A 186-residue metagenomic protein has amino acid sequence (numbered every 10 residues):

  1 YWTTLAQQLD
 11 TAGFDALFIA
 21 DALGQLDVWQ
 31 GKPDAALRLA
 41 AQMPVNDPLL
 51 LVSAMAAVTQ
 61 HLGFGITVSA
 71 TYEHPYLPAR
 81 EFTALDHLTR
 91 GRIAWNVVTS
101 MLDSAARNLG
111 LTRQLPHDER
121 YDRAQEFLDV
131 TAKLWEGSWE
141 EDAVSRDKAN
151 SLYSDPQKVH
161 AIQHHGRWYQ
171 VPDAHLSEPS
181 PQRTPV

Functional and structural regions predicted by a protein language model:
Y1, D47, A70-R80: Short, glycine/acidic-rich beta->alpha junctions
Y1-V58, T184-P185: N-terminal beta1-alpha1-beta2 module of alpha/beta enzyme domains
T11, A57-Q60, R90, E136: Residues at helix-coil transition
A16-F18, A54, H61-T67, R90-N96 (+1 more regions): Structural preference for beta-strand elements that scaffold enzyme active sites
F18-Q25, Y72, V98-M101: Short, solvent-exposed turn/loop segments enriched in Gly/Ser/Thr/Pro and often Arg
P33-A36, G63-I66, Y153-V159: A generic short-segment signal for beta-strand/edge and adjacent turn/coil regions
L37-M43, G63-P75, Q114-D118: The substrate-binding groove and active-site-proximal loops of carbohydrate-active enzymes, especially glycoside
H74-V186: Internal, glycine-rich beta/alpha segment that forms the wall or movable "lid" of small-molecule/cofactor binding
